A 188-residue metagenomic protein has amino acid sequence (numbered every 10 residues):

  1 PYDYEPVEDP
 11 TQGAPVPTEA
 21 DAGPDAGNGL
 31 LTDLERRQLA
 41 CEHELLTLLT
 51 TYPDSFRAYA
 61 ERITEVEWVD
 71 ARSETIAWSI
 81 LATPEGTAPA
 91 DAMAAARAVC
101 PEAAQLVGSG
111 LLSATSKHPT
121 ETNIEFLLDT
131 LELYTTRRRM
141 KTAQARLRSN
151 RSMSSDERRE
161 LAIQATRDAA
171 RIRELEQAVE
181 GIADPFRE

Functional and structural regions predicted by a protein language model:
Y2-T87, G108-S116, R137, K141-Q144 (+1 more regions): Non-catalytic protein-protein interaction segments used by genome-maintenance enzymes to assemble and couple activities
L81-E188: Bacterial replisome coupling helices
